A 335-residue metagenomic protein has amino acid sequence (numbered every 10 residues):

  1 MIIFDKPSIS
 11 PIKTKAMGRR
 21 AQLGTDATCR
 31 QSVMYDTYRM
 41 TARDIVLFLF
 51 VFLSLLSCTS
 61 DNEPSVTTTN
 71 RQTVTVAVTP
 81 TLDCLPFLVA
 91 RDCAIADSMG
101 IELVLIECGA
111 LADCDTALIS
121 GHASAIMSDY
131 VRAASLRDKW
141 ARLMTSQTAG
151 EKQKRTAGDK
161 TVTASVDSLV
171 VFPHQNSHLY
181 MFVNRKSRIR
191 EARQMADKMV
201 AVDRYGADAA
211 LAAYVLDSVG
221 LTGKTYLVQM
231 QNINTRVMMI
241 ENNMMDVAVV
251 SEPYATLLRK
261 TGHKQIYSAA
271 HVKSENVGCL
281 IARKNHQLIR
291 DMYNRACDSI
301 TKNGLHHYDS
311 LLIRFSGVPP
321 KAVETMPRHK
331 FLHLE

Functional and structural regions predicted by a protein language model:
L23, S32, Q153: Cationic, low-complexity basic patches in intrinsically disordered or flexible, solvent-exposed regions
G24, M34-V46: Bacterial N-terminal signal peptides that target proteins for export
I45-L53: Sec-dependent N-terminal signal peptides
L56-S57: C-terminal motif of bacterial Sec signal peptides marking the signal peptidase cleavage site
S60-N70: Sec-dependent signal peptide cleavage junction
T69-T222, L227-M230, D246-E252, Q265-A269 (+1 more regions): Short, glycine-/small- and polar/acidic-enriched structural segments that line small-molecule recognition paths
Q287-E335: Secondary-structure end/capping motifs
